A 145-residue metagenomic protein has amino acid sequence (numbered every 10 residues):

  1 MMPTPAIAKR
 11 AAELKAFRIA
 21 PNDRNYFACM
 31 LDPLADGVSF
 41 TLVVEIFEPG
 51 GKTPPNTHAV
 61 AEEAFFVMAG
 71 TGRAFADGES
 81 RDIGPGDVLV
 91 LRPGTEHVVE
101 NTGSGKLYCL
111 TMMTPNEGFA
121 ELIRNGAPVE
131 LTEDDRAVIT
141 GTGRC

Functional and structural regions predicted by a protein language model:
M1-F40, R124-C145: A short, N-terminal "cap"/entry segment at the start of jelly-roll beta-barrel domains of the cupin/DSBH fold
D23, V60-A61, E79, T95-E96 (+2 more regions): A generic "binding-loop/recognition-motif" signal
N25, C29, V43-H58: Conserved short histidine dyad/triad with adjacent acidic residue
A35-V38, F47-G51, T71-R73, P115-F119: Short, charged/polar surface micro-motifs in flexible loops or helix N-caps
V44, V90, S104-E121: A short hydrophobic beta-strand segment most commonly corresponding to one strand of the jelly-roll/cupin
P54-N56, A74-F75, L91, H97-G103: Short beta-strand His + acidic residue motifs that chelate non-heme Fe in jelly-roll/DSBH and cupin folds
V60-G72, D77: Glycine- and acidic-residue-biased ligand/ion/polar-headgroup-sensing regions
G78-P93: Short acidic-glycine-tyrosine-enriched beta hairpin
